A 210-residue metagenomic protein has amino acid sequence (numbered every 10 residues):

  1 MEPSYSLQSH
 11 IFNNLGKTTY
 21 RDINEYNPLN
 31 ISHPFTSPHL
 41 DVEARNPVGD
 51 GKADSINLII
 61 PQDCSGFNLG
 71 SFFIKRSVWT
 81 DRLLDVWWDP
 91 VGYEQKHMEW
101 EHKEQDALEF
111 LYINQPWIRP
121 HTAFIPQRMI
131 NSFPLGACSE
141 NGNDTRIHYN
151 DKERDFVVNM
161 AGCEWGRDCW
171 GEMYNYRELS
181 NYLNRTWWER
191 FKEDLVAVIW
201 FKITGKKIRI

Functional and structural regions predicted by a protein language model:
M1-I60, C64, S71-R76: GT-A fold catalytic core of metal-dependent nucleotide-sugar glycosyltransferases, centered on the diacidic
N24-R45, T186, E193-D194, V198-I210: Fungal extracellular Ser/Thr-rich, low-complexity intrinsically disordered regions
Q62-R185, R190, D194-K202, I208-R209: Catalytic core and acceptor-binding pocket of nucleotide-sugar-dependent glycosyltransferases
